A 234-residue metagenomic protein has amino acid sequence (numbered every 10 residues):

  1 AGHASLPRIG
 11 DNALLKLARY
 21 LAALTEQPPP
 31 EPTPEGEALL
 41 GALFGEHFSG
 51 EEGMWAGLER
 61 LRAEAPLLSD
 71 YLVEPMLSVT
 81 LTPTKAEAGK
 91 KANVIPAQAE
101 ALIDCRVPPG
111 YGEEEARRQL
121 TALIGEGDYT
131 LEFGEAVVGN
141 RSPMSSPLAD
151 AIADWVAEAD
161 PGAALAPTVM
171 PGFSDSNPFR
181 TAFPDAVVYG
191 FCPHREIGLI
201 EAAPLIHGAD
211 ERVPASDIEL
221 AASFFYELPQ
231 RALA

Functional and structural regions predicted by a protein language model:
A1-S5, A136-V138: A short, flexible beta-alpha/helix-coil linker loop
A4-E31: A short core secondary-structure module
R8-I9, V94-A97: Short glycine/proline-enriched turns and hinge-like loops at secondary-structure junctions
D11, E115-G125: Short amphipathic alpha-helices in soluble, non-transmembrane regions that often serve as interface/regulatory elements
L24-P28, T121-Y129: A common structural junction motif
P29-K90, A97-Q98, P109, E114-R118 (+1 more regions): An extended, acidic, His-containing surface patch that forms the Zn2+-binding/catalytic region of metallohydrolases
A101-I103: Hydrophobic residues positioned within well-ordered beta-strands of beta-sheet architectures
C105-V107: Hydrophobic beta-strand positions in extracellular immunoglobulin-like domains
